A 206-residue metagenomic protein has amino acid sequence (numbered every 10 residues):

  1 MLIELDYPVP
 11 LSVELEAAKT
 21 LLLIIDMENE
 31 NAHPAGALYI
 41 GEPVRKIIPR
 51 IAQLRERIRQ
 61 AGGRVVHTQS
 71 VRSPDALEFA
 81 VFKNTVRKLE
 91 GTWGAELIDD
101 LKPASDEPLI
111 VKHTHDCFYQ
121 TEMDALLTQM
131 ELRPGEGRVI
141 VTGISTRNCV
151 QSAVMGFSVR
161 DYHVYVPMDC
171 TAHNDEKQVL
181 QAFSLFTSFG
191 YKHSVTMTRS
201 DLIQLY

Functional and structural regions predicted by a protein language model:
M1-L21, R57, T85-Y206: Active-site-adjacent betaalpha module
A18, G36-S70: A short alpha/beta connector and helix-capping loop motif
L21-A32: Acidic-leg catalytic submotif of subtilisin-like serine proteases
I24, T68, P167: Generic enzyme active-site microenvironment
E30, S73-P74, H173: Active-site loop signature of alpha/beta-hydrolase-fold enzymes
P34-L38, E78-F82: Short acidic, glycine/proline-rich loop/turn micro-motifs
S70, L77-E78, E176-K177: Short Asp/Glu-rich motifs
P74-F79, F118-Q120: Short acidic/glycine-rich loop or secondary-structure boundary segments that cap or lie
